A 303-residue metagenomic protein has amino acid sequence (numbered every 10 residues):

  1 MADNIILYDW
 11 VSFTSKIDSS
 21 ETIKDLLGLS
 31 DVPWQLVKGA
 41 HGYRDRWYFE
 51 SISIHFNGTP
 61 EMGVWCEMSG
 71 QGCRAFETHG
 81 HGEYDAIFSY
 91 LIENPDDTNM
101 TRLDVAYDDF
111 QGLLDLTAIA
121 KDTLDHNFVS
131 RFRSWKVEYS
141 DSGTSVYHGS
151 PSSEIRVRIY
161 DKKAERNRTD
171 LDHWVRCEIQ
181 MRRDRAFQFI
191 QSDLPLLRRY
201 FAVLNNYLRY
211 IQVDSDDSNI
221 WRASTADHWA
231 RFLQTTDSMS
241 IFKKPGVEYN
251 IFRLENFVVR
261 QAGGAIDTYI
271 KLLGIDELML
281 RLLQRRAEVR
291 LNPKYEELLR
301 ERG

Functional and structural regions predicted by a protein language model:
M1-Y249, F257-G303: Structured, helix-rich domain cores that form ligand/interaction pockets
